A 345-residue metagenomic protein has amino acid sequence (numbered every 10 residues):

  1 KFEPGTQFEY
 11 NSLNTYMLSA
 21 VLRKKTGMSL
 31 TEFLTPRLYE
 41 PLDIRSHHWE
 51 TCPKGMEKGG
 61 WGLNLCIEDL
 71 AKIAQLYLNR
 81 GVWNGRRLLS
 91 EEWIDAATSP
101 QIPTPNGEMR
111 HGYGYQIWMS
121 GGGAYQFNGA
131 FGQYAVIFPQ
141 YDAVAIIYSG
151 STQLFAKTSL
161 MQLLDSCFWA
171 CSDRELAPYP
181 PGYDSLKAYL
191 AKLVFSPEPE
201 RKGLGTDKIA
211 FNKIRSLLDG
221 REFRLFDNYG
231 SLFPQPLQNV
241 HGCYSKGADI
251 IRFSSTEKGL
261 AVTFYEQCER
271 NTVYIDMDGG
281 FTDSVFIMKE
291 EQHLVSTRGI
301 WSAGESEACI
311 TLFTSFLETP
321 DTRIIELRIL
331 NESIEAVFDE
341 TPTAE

Functional and structural regions predicted by a protein language model:
K1-L63: Catalytic-site signature segments of enzymes, centered on catalytic residues
N14-V21, G59-V82, Q133-G150: Active-site-proximal alpha-helical segments within enzyme catalytic domains
S19-R23, L34-T35, Y39, A71-L78 (+5 more regions): Non-transmembrane alpha-helical segments in soluble domains of secreted/periplasmic/extracellular proteins
G59, C66, W93, Y113 (+3 more regions): Residues that flank catalytic or metal-binding motifs in active/ligand-binding sites
C66-Y77, V82-T104: A conserved catalytic-loop motif detector
E91-Y148, L154: Active-site Gly/Thr loop motif
G129-L204: Structured C-terminal helix/loop/strand segments within mature extracytoplasmic catalytic/sensor domains
P181-E345: Peripheral terminal and inter-domain segments
